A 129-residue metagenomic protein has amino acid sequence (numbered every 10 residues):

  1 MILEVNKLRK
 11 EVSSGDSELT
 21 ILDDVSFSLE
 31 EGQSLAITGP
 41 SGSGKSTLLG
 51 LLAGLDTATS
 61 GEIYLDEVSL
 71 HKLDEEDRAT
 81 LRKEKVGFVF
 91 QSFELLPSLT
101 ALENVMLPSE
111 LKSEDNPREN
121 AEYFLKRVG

Functional and structural regions predicted by a protein language model:
T38-P40: The feature captures the beta-strand-to-loop junction immediately N-terminal to the Walker
A53: Helix-to-loop junction immediately C-terminal to a conserved catalytic motif
G61-S69: Conserved ABC transporter NBD signature motif
V68-S69, N116-G129: Conserved ABC ATPase "signature" region
L70-G87: ABC ATPase NBD coupling module
P97-P108: Short coil-to-helix segment of the ABC ATPase nucleotide-binding domain corresponding to the Q-loop/switch region
